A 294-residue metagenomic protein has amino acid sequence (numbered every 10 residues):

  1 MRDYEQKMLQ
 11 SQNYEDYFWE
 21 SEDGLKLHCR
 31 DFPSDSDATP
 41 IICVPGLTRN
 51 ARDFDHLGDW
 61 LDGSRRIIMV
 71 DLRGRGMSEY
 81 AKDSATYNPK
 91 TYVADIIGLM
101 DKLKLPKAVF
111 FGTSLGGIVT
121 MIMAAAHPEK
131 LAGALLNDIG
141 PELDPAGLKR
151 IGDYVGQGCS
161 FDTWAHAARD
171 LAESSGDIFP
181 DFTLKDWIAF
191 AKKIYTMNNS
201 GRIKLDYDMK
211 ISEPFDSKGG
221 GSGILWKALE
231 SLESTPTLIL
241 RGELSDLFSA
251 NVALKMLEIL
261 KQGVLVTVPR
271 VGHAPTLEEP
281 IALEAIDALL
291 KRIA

Functional and structural regions predicted by a protein language model:
M1-I41, G63-S64, L105, D287-A294: Alpha/beta-hydrolase fold catalytic core
L25-Y80: Conserved HGGG/HGGXW glycine-rich cap/lid loop of the alpha/beta-hydrolase fold
H56, M69-F111: Active-site loop/oxyanion-hole signature of alpha/beta-hydrolase fold enzymes
D71-G76, G140, V271-G272: Short beta-to-alpha linker loops that shape the active-site pocket of alpha/beta-hydrolase fold enzymes
P106-P145: Conserved hydrolase catalytic core segment
D162-D216: Conserved alpha/beta-hydrolase catalytic His-Asp/Glu region
N198-E258: Conserved serine/cysteine hydrolase catalytic core
V271-P280: Catalytic histidine-centered segment of alpha/beta-hydrolase-like enzymes
